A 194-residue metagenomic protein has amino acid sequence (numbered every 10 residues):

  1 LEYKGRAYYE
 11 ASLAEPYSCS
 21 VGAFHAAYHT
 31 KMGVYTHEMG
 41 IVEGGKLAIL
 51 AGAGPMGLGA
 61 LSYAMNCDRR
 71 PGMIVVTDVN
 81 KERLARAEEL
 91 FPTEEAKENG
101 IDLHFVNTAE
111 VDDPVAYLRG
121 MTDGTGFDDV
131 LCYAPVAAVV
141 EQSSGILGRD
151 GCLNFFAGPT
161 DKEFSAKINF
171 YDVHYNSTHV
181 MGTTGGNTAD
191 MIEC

Functional and structural regions predicted by a protein language model:
L1-K46: NAD(P)H dinucleotide-binding glycine-rich loop of Rossmann-like/cofactor-binding domains, especially the beta1-alpha1
C19, P55-M56, R83: Hydrophobic/small residue at the entry helix of a nucleotide-binding pocket
G44-G45, L50, L61, M65-V139: Adenosine-nucleotide cofactor-binding segment
Y63, E141-I146, I168-N169: A short acidic, amphipathic alpha-helical/loop segment
D68-R69, G145-G148, Y171-Y175: Short, conserved loop/helix-junction motifs that constitute active-site signature segments in enzyme catalytic cores
V115-R119, K162-C194: C-terminal substrate-binding/catalytic core of Rossmann-like NAD(P)-dependent dehydrogenases/reductases
D129-V136, G145-A166, V180: ADP-ribose/adenylate-binding Rossmann-like module
